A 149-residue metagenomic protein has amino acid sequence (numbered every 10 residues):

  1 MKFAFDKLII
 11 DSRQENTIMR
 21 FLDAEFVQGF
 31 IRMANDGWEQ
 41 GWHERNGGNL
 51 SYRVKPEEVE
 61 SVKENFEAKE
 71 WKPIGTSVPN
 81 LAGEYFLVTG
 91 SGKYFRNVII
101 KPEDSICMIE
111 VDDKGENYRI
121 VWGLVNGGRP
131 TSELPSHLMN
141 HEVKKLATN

Functional and structural regions predicted by a protein language model:
F3-L8: Generic N-terminal segment detector
I10-R13, T17, A24-T148: An anion-binding catalytic pocket shared by soluble metabolic enzymes
